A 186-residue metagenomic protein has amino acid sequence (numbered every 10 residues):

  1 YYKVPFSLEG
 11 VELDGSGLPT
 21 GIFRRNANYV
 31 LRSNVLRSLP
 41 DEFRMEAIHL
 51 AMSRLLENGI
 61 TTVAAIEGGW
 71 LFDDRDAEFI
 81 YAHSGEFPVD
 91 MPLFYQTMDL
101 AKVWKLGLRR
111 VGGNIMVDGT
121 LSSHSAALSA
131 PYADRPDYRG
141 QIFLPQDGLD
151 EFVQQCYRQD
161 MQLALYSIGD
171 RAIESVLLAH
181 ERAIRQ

Functional and structural regions predicted by a protein language model:
Y1-A101, L121-A172, R185-Q186: Divalent metal-binding segments
W104-K105: Acidic/histidine-enriched ion/cofactor-binding microenvironments in catalytic or ligand-binding pockets
R109-S125: Non-cysteine beta-strand/loop elements that form the S-adenosyl-L-methionine
S175: Phosphate- and divalent-cation-binding pockets in alpha/beta enzyme and binding domains that engage nucleotide-derived
